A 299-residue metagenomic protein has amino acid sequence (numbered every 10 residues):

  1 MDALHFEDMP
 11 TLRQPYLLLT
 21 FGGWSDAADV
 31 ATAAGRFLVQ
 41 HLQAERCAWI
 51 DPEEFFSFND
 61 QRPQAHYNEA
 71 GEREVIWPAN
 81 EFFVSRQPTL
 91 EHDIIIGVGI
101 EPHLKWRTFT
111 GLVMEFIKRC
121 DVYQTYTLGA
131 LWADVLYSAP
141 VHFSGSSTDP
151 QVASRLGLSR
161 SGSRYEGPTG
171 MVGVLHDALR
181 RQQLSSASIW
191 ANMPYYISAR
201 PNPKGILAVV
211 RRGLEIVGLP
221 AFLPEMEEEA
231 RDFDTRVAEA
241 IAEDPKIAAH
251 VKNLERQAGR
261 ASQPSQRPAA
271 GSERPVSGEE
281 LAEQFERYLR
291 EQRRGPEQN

Functional and structural regions predicted by a protein language model:
M1-G99: N-terminal short beta-loop-beta anion/metal-coordinating cradle
L19-T20, V98-G99, T127-G129, W190-N192: Short beta-strand segments
F21-S25, G97-W106, L158-E166, Y196-R200: Flexible, glycine/proline-enriched loop segments at strand-loop-helix junctions that form or flank small-ligand binding
D26-A33, L104, T108, L112 (+6 more regions): Conserved active-site and cofactor/substrate-binding residues in soluble primary-metabolism enzymes
H92, I100-V152, L175: Internal, conserved structured core segments that host functional sites
D134-I216, P220: Catalytic cores of processing enzymes, dominated by hydrolases/peptidases, characterized by acidic/His-rich
I197-N299: A conserved C-terminal secondary-structure "cap"
